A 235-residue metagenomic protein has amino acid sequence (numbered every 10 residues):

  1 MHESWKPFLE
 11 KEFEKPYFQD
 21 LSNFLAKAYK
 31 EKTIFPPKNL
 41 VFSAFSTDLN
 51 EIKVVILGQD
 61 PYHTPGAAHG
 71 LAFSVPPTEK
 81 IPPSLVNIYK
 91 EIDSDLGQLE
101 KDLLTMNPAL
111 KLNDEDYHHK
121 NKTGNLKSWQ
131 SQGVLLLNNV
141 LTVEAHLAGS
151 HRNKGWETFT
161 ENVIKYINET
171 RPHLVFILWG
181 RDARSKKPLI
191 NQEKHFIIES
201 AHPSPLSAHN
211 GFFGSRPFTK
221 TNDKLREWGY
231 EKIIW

Functional and structural regions predicted by a protein language model:
M1-L9: Generic N-terminal amphipathic, Lys/Arg-enriched alpha-helix
K11-V175, A183-S185, I190, F196-E199 (+3 more regions): A polyanion-binding, active-site-adjacent surface
F212: C-terminal substrate-binding/active-site "lid" region of AdoMet-derived donor-dependent transferases
E227-W235: Charged phosphate-binding loop/patch that engages nucleotide di/tri-phosphates or the phosphate backbone of nucleic
